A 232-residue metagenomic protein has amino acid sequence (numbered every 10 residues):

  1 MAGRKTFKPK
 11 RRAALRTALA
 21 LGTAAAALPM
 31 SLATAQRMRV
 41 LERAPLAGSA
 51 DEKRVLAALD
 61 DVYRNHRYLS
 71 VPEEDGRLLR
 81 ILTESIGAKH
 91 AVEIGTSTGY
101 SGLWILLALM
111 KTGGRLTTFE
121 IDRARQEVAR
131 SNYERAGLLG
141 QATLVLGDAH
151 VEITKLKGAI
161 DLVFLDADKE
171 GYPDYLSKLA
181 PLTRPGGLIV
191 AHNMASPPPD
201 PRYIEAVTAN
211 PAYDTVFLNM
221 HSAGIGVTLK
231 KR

Functional and structural regions predicted by a protein language model:
A2-R4, L15-F164, K169-V190, M194-R232: A short alpha-helical cap/connector motif
